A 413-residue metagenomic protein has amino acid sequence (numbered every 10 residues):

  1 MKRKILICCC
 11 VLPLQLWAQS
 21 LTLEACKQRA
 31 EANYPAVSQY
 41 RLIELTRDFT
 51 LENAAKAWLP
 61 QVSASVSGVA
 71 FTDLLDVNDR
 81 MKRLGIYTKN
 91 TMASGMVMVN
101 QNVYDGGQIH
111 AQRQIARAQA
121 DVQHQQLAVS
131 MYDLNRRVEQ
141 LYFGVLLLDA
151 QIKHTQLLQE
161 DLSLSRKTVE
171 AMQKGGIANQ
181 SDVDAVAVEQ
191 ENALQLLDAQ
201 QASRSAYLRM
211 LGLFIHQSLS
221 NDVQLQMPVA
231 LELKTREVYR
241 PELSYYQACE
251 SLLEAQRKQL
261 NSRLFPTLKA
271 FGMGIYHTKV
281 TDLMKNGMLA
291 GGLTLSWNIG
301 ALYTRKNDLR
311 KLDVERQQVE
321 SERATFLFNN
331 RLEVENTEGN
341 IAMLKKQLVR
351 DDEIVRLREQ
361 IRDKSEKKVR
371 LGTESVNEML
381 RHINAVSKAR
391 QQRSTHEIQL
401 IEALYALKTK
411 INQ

Functional and structural regions predicted by a protein language model:
M1-Y34, L407, I411-Q413: Bacterial Sec-dependent N-terminal signal peptides
S20-L74: Start-of-domain marker
A25, F49, S130-S244, S251 (+5 more regions): Periplasmic alpha-helical coiled-coil/stalk elements that build and connect Gram-negative outer-membrane
S38, Q61-M81, K89, N100-V129 (+3 more regions): Small/polar (Gly/Ser/Thr/Ala-rich) solvent-exposed segments that form structured loops/beta-strands/short helices used
Q39-A54, S130, L134-K153, A171 (+5 more regions): Amphipathic alpha-helical coiled-coil segments
M92-S94, Q140, A185, T267 (+1 more regions): Transmembrane beta-barrel architecture of outer-membrane proteins
V97-V99, K258, L293: Membrane-embedded beta-strands of outer-membrane beta-barrel proteins, especially the hydrophobic/small aromatic
E232-H277: Acidic, glycine-rich loop-and-beta core segments that form the ion-binding/anion-interacting portion of active sites
